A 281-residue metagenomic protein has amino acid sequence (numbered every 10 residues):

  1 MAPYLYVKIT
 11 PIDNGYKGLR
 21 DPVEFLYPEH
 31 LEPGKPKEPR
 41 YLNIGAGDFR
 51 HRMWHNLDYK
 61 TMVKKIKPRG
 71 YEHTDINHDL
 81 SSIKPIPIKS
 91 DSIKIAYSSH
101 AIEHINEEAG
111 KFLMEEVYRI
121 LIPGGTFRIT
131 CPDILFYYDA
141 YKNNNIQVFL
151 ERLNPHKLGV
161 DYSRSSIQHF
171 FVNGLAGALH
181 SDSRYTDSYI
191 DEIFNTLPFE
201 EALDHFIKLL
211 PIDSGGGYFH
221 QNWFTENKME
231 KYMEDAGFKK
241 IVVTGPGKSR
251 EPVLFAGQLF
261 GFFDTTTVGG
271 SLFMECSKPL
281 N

Functional and structural regions predicted by a protein language model:
M1-K35, E200-D204: Membrane-proximal basic amphipathic "stem/tether" segments
Y4-N14, F49-W54, E192-E200, E230-E234: Short low-complexity stretches enriched in small and charged residues
I12-G15, F25-H30, K67-G70, H100-A101 (+2 more regions): N-terminal start-of-chain detector that recognizes signal peptides and the immediate post-cleavage beginning
L19-V23, E32-K37, T74-D75, N106-E108 (+2 more regions): A short linear-motif detector with a strong N-terminal bias
R20-E24, K37, Y41, E226 (+1 more regions): A structural signal for well-ordered alpha-helical scaffolds and beta->alpha junctions
E29-L31, N43, G261-F263: Generic recognition of flexible, low-complexity loop/linker segments
P36-D139, N227-M229, M274-L280: Conserved SAM-binding loop
A109-F112, E116, I122, T126-P279: S-adenosyl-L-methionine-dependent methyltransferase catalytic module, highlighting the catalytic core
